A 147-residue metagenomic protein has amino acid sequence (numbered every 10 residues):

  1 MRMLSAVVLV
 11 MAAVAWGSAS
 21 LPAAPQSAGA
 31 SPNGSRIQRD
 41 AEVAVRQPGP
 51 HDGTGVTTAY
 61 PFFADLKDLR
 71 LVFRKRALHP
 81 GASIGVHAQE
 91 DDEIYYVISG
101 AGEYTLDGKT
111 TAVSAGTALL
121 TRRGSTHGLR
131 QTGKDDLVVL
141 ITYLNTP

Functional and structural regions predicted by a protein language model:
A6-S18: Bacterial N-terminal signal peptides
A19-R70: A short, N-terminal "cap"/entry segment at the start of jelly-roll beta-barrel domains of the cupin/DSBH fold
V72-Q89: Conserved short histidine dyad/triad with adjacent acidic residue
E90-D91, K109, S125, D135: A generic "binding-loop/recognition-motif" signal
E90-G102, D107: Glycine- and acidic-residue-biased ligand/ion/polar-headgroup-sensing regions
K109-G124: Short acidic-glycine-tyrosine-enriched beta hairpin
R123-P147: Ligand-binding loop in jelly-roll beta-barrel domains
